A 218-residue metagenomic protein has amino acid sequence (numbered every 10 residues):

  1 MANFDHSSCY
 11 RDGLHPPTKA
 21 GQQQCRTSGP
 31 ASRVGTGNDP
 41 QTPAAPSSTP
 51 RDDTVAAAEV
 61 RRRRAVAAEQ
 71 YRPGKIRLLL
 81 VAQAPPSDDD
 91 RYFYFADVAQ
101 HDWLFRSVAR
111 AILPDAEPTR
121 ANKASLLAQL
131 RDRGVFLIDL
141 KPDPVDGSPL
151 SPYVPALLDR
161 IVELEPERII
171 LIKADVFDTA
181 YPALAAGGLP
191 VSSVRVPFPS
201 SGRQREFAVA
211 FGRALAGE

Functional and structural regions predicted by a protein language model:
H6, P43-A183, G187-P199: A polyanion-binding, active-site-adjacent surface
S151, Q204-A216: Short, surface-exposed amphipathic charged segments that create phosphate/polyanion-binding patches used for binding
